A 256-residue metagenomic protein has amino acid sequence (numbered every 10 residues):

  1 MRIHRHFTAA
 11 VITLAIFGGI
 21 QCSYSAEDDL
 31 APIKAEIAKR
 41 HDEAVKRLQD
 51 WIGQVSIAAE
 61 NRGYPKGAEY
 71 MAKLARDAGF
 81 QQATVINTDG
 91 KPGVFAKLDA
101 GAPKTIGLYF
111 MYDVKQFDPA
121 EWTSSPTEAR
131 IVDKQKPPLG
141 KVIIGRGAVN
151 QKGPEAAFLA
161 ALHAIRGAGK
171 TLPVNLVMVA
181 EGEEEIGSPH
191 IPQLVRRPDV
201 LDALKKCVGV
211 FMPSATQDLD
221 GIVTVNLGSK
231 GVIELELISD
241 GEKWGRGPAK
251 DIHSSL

Functional and structural regions predicted by a protein language model:
M1-A10: Bacterial N-terminal signal peptides that target proteins for export
A9-G19: Bacterial N-terminal signal peptides
I20-S25: Sec/Tat signal peptide C-region and signal peptidase I cleavage site
A26-A148, G167-V174: Acidic/His- and Gly-rich active-site-bordering loop/insert found across diverse amide/peptide-bond hydrolases
V142, G147-G228: Acidic/histidine-rich catalytic neighborhood of metal-dependent amide-processing enzymes
V142-I144, K243-A249: Short small-residue beta-strand/loop micro-motif enriched in glycine and branched aliphatics
D202-A203, D218, L227-E234, R246-L256: Acidic-enriched catalytic cores of C-N bond-cleaving enzymes acting on peptides and small amides
